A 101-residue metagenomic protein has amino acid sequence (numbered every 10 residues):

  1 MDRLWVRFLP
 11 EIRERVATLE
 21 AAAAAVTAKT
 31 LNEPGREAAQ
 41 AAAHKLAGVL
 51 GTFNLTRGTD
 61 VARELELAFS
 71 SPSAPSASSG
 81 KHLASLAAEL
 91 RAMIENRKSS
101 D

Functional and structural regions predicted by a protein language model:
D2-A23, V49, F53, P72-D101: Amphipathic, coiled-coil-like alpha-helical segments
T18-E37: Helix-loop segments that flank and shape redox-cofactor active sites
L31-S71: Extended, amphipathic alpha-helices with heptad-repeat/coiled-coil or helix-bundle character that serve as
